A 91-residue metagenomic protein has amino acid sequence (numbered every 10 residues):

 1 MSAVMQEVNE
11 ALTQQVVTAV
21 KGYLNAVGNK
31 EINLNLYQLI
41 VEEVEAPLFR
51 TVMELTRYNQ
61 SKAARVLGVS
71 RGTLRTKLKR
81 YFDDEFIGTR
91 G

Functional and structural regions predicted by a protein language model:
S2-G91: Bacterial C-terminal helix-turn-helix
